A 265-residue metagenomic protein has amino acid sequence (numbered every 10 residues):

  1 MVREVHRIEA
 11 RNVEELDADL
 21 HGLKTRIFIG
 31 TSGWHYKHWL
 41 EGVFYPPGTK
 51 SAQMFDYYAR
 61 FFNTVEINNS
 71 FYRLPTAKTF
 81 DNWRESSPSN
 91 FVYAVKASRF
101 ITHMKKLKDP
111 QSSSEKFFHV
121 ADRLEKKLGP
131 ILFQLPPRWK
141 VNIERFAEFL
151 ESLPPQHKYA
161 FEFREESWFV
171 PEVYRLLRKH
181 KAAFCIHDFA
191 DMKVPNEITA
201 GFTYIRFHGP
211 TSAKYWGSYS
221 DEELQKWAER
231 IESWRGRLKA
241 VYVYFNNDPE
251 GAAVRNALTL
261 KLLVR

Functional and structural regions predicted by a protein language model:
M1-R265: Residues lining hydrophobic/aromatic ligand-binding pockets adjacent to catalytic sites
